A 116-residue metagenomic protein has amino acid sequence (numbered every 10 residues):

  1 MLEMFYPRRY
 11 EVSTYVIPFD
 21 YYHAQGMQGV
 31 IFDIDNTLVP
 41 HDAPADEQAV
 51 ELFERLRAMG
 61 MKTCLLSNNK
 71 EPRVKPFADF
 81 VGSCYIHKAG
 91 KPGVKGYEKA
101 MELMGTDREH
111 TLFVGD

Functional and structural regions predicted by a protein language model:
M1-F32: Non-catalytic pre-domain segments flanking phosphatase-related domains
L2-R8, N68-N69, K91-Y97: Bateman/CBS regulatory modules and CBS-like beta-alpha motifs in cytosolic regions of diverse proteins
Y10-S13, Y85-A89: Short acidic-hydrophobic, aromatic-tinged amphipathic segments that line or gate anion-handling sites
Y15, Q48-A49, G93: Amphipathic coiled-coil/heptad-repeat helices and related helical stalk/stem segments that mediate oligomerization
V30-F32, T37-P44, A49-F77: Substrate-recognition element of Asp-dependent hydrolases with the DxDx(T/V) motif
S67-N68, G90, F113-D116: Glycine-rich beta-to-alpha transition loops that act as phosphate-gripper elements at the mouths of alpha/beta enzyme
F80-G82: Short, structured coil segments at secondary-structure junctions
V94-D116: Conserved Lys-Pro-Asp/Glu-containing loop-to-beta segment of HAD-superfamily phosphomonoesterases, centered on
